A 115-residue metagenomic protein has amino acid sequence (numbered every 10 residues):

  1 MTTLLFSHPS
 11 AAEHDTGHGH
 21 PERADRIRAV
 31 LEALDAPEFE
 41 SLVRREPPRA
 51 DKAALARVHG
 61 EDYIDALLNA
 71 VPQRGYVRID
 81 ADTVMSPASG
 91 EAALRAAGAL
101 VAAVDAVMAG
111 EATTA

Functional and structural regions predicted by a protein language model:
M1-A115: HDAC/HDAC-like amidohydrolase catalytic core signature
